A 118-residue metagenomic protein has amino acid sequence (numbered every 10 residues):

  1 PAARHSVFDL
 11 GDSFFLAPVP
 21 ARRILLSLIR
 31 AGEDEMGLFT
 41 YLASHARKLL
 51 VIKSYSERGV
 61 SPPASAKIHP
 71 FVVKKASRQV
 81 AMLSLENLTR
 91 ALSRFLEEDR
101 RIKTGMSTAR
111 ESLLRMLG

Functional and structural regions predicted by a protein language model:
P1-V19: Long, charge-dense, solvent-exposed interaction surfaces that engage phosphate-rich ligands
V19-G118: Helix-rich C-terminal "collar"/helical-bundle subdomain used as an assembly and partner-interaction module in RFC-like
